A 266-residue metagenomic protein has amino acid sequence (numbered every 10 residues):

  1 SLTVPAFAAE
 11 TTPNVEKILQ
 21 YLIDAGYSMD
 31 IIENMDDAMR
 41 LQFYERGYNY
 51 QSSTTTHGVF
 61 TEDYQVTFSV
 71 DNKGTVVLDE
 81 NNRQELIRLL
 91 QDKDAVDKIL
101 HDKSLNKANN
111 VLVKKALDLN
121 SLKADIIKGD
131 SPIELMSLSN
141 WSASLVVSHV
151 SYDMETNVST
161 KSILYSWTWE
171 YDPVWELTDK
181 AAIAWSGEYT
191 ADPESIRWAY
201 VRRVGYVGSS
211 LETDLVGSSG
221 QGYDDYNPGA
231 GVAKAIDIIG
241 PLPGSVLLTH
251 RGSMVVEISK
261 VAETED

Functional and structural regions predicted by a protein language model:
S1, V15, A25-G26, D153 (+1 more regions): Aromatic-residue detector
S1-E10: Sec-dependent N-terminal signal peptides of Gram-positive bacterial secreted proteins and lipoproteins
A9-N140: N-terminal propeptides/leader regions of secreted preproproteins that are proteolytically removed before maturation
D125-D266: Mature secreted bioactive peptide module from preproproteins
